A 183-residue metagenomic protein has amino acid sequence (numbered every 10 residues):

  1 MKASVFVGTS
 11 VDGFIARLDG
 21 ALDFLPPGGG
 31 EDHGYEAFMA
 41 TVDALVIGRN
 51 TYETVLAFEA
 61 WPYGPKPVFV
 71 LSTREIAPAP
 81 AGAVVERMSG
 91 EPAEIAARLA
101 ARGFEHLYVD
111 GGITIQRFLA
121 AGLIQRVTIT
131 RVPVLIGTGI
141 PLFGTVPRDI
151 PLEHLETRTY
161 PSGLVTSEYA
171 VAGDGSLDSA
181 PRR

Functional and structural regions predicted by a protein language model:
M1-R183: Enzymes that bind and transform nitrogen-containing heteroaromatic metabolites
